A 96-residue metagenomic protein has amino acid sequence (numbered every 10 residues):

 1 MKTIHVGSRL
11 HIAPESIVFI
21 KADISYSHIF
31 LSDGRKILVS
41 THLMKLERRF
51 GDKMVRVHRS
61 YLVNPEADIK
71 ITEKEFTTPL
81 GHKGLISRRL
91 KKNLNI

Functional and structural regions predicted by a protein language model:
M1-I96: Basic, polyanion-interacting recognition surfaces, primarily in bacterial LytTR/OmpR-type DNA-binding effector domains
